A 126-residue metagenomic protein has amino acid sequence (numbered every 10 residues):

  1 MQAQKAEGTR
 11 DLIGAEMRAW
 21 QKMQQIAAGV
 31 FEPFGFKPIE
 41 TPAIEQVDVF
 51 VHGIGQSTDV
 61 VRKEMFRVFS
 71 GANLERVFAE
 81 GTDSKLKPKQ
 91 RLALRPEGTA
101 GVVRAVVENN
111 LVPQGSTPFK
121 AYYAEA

Functional and structural regions predicted by a protein language model:
M1-A126: TRNA-recognition modules of translation machinery and tRNA-sensing kinases, especially anticodon-binding
